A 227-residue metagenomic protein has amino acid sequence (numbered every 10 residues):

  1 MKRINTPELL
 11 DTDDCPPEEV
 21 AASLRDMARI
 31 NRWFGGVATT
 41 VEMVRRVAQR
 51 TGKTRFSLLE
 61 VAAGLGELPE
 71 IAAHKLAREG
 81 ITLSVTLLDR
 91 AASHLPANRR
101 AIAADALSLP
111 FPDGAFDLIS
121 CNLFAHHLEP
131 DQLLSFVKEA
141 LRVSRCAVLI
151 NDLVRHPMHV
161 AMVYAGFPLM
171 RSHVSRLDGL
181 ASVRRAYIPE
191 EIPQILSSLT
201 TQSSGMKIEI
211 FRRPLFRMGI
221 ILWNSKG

Functional and structural regions predicted by a protein language model:
L9-A48: Class I SAM-dependent methyltransferase Rossmann-like catalytic core, especially the SAM/SAH-binding loop
L59-S108: Class I SAM-dependent methyltransferase SAM/SAH-binding core
S120: A conserved beta-strand element that flanks and buttresses the S-adenosyl-L-methionine
F124: Hydrophobic adenine-recognition pocket in adenosine-nucleotide-binding enzymes
L128-E139, V143: A short, conserved alpha-helix within the catalytic core of class I
S144-L153: Conserved beta-strand signature within the Rossmann-like core of class I S-adenosyl-L-methionine
L153-T200, E209-I210: C-terminal alpha-helical "lid/dimerization" subdomain adjacent to the S-adenosyl-L-methionine
E209-G227: Core SAM-dependent methyltransferase catalytic element
